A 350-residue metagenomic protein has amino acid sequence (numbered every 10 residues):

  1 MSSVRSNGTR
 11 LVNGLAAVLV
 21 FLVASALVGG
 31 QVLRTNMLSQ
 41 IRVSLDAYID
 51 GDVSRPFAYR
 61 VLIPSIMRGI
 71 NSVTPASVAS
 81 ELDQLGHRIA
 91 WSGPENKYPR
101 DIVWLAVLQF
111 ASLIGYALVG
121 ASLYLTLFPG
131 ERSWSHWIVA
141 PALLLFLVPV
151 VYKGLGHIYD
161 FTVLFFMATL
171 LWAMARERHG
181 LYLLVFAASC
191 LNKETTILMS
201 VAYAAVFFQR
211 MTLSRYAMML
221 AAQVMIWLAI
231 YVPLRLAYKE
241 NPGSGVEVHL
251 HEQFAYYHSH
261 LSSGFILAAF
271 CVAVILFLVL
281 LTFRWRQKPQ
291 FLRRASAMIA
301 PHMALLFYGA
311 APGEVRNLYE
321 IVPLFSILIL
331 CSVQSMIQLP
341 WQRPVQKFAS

Functional and structural regions predicted by a protein language model:
M1-L27: Start-transfer (signal-anchor) and selected internal transmembrane alpha helices of multi-pass inner/ER membrane
M1-V4, L198-M225: Perimembrane helix-loop-helix junctions
V32-L45, S54-I66, V78-D83: Extracytoplasmic catalytic/substrate-binding loops of multi-pass membrane glycan-assembly enzymes
P94-E95, P99, V103, V107-G130: Transmembrane-helix motifs of polytopic, lipid-linked glycan transferases
G120-F146: Transmembrane-helix signature of polytopic, membrane-embedded enzymes that assemble or transfer cell-envelope glycans
P149-F166, N192, N317-I321: Multi-pass, polyprenyl lipid-linked donor-dependent membrane glycosyltransferases
F161-L181, L324-L328: Specific aromatic-rich, kink-prone transmembrane helix
A269-F291, H302-M303: Hydrophobic, aromatic-rich transmembrane alpha-helices and their immediate juxtamembrane boundary segments
